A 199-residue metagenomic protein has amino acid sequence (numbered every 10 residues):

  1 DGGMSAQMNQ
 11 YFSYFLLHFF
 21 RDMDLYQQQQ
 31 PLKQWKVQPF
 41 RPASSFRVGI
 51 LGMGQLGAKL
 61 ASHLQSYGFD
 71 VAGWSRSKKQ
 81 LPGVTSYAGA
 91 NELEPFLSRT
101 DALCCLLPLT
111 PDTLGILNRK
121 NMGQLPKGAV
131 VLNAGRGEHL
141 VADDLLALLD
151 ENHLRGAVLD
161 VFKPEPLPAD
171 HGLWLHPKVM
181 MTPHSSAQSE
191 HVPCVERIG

Functional and structural regions predicted by a protein language model:
D1-G3, G135, H184: Short beta->alpha connector loops at strand-helix junctions that form conserved, small/polar/Pro-enriched
D1-Q27: Phosphate/diphosphate ligand-binding glycine-rich loop within oxidoreductases
Y11, F15, K59, H63 (+1 more regions): Rossmann-fold NAD(P)-dependent oxidoreductase module
Y26-K59, S86: Glycine-rich NAD(P)-binding loop of Rossmann-like domains
A61, Q65, L149-D150: Gly/Ala-rich phosphate-binding loop of Rossmann-like dinucleotide-binding domains, activating on the conserved
S66-G83: NAD(P)-binding Rossmann-fold cofactor-contacting core
K78-G172: Rossmann-like adenosine-cofactor binding region
L167-P168, L175-G199: Adenosine-phosphate binding glycine-rich loop
